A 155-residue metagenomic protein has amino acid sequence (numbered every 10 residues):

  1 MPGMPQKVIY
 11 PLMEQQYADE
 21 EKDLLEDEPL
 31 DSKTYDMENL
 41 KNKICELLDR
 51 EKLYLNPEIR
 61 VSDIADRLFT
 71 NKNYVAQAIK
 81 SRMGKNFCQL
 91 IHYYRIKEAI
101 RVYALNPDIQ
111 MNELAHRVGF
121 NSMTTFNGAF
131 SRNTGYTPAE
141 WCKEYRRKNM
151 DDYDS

Functional and structural regions predicted by a protein language model:
G3-H116, A129-R132, A139-S155: Membrane-proximal linker segments that couple transmembrane helices to downstream signaling/catalytic modules
N73, M123-T124: Key DNA-contact positions within bacterial/archaeal DNA-binding proteins
N112, N121-M123: Short, polar N-cap/turn motifs at the start of nucleic acid-interacting alpha helices
S122, T137-P138: Residue-level detector of short coil/turn "hinge" positions at structural boundaries
